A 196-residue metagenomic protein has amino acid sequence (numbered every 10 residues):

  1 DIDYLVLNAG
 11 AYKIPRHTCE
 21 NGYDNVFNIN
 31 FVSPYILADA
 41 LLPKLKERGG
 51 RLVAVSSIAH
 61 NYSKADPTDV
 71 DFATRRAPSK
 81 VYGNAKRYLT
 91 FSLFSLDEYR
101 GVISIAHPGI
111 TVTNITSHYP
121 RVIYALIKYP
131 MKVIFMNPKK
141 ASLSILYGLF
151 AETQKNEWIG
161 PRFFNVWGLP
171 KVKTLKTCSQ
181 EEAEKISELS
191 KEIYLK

Functional and structural regions predicted by a protein language model:
D1-D3, G10, V70-K196: NAD(P)H-dependent oxidoreductase Rossmann-fold/reductase module
D1-I2, Y23, G49: Local beta-strand N-terminus motif with an aromatic residue
L7-N8, R51-S57, S63-D66, V102-H107: Structural signature of the Rossmann-like NAD(P)-dependent dehydrogenase/reductase core
N8-P15: Conserved NAD(P)H cofactor-binding loop of Rossmann-fold oxidoreductase domains
I14, S56-R76: Active-site "gating" loop of Rossmann-like NAD(P)-dependent oxidoreductase/epimerase domains
P15-I29, T74-R75: Short alpha-helical oligomerization interface
F27-A38, A85, I134-N137: Short alpha-helix in the Rossmann-fold core of NAD(P)-dependent oxidoreductases
I29-L52, H60, K64, D97-E98: Amphipathic alpha-helical dimer-interface segment in Rossmann-like NAD(P)H-dependent oxidoreductases
